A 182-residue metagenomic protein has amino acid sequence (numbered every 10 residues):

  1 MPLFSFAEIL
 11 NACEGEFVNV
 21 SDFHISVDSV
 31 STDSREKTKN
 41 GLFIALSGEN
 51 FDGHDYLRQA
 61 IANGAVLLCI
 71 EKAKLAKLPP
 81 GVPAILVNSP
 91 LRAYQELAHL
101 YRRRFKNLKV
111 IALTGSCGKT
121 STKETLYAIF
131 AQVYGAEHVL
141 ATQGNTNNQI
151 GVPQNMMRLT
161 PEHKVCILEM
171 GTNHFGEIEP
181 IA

Functional and structural regions predicted by a protein language model:
M1-E96, L100: N-terminal leader/targeting and accessory segments in enzymes
L10, R92-A182: Phosphate-binding loop of NTP-binding sites
